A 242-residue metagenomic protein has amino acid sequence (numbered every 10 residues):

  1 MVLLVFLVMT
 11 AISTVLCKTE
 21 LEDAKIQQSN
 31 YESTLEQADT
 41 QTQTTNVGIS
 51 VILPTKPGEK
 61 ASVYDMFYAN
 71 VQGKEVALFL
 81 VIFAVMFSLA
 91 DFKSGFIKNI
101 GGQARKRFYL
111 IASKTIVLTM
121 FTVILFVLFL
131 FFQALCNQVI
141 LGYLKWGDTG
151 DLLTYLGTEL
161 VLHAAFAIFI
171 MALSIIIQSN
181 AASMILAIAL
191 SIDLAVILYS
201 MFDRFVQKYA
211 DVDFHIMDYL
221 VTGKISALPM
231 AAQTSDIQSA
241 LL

Functional and structural regions predicted by a protein language model:
V2-F87, I111-S183, A187-I188, I192-V196 (+3 more regions): Secretory targeting signals
A84-Q103, R107-F108, T115: Transmembrane helix boundary and interhelical loop/hinge segments in multi-pass membrane proteins
V206-K208, V212: Intrinsically disordered, low-complexity, charge-biased segments
